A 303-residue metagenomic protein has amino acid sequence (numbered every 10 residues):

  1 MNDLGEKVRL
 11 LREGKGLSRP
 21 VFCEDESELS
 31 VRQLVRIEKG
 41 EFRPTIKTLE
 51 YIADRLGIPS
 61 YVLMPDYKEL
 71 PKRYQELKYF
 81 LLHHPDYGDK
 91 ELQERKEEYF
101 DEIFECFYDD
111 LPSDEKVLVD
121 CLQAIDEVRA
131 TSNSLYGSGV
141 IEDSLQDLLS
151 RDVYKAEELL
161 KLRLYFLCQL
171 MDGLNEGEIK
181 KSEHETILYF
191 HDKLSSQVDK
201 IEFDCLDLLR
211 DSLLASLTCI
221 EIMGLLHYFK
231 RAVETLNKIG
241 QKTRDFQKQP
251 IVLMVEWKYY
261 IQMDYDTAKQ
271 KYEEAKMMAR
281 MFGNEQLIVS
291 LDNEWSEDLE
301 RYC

Functional and structural regions predicted by a protein language model:
M1-K15: A short, Lys/Arg-rich alpha-helix, primarily the initiator
G16-R36: Short alpha-helical DNA-recognition segment
K47-V62: DNA major-groove recognition helix of helix-turn-helix/homeodomain DNA-binding modules
P65-E91, E273, M277, E300-C303: Short, charged recognition helix plus adjacent turn of helix-turn-helix-like nucleic-acid-binding domains
K72-H83, P112-A130, K155-E178, D204-I220 (+1 more regions): Amphipathic alpha-helical repeat scaffolds of TPR domains
D86-I103, A130-L149, E178-L194, E221-T235 (+1 more regions): Helix-turn-helix repeat elements of alpha-solenoid scaffolds
D101-K116, L145-L162, D192-L206, K238-F246: Flexible helix-coil transition and linker loops at the boundaries of alpha-helical arrays
M223, V233-C303: Long, low-complexity regulatory tails in eukaryotic proteins
